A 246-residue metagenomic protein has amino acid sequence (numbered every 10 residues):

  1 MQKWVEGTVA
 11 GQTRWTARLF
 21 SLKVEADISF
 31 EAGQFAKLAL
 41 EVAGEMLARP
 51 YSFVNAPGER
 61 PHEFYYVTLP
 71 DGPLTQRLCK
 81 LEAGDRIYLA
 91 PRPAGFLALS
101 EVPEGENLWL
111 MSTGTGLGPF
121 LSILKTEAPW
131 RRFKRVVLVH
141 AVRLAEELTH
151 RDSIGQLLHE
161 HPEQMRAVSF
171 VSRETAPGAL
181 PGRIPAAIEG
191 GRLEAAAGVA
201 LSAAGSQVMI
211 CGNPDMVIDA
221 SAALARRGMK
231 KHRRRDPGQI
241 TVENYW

Functional and structural regions predicted by a protein language model:
M1-D85: Ferredoxin-reductase
M1-V5, V139, L144-W246: Reductase modules of NAD(P)H-dependent flavoproteins
G33, G116, N213: Short, conserved phosphate/pyrophosphate- and ester-handling motifs at nucleotide-, phospho-/glycolipid
E41-E45, P91-F96: Short, charged beta-turn/beta-strand-edge "cap" motif at the junction between a beta-strand and an adjacent loop
V102-N107, S202-A204: Short helix-loop-beta connector
L108-M111, M209: Conserved beta-strand elements of the Class I
T113-P119: Ser/Thr-glycine-rich phosphate-binding loops at phosphate-binding pockets of nucleotides, nucleotide cofactors
P119-P129: Histidine-anchored nucleotide/phosphate-binding helix
